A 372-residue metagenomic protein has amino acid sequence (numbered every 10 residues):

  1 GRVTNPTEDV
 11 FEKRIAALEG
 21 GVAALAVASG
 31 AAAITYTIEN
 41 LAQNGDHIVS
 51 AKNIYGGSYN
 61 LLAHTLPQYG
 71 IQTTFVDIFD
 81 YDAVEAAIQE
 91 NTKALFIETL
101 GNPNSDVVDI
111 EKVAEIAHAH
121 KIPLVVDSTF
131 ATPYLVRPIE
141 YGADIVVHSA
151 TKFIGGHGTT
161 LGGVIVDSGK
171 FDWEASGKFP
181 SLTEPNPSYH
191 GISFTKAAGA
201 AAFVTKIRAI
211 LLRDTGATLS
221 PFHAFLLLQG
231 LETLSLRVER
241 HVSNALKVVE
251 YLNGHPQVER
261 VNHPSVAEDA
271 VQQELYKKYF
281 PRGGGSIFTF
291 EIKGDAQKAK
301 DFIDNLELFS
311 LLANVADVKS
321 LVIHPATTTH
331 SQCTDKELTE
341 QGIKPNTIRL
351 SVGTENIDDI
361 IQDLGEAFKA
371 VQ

Functional and structural regions predicted by a protein language model:
G1-K13, A17, V22: A glycine-/small-polar-enriched, mobile loop at the entrance of the PLP active site in fold-type I
I15, E98, H241, F302 (+1 more regions): Residue-level signature of catalytic and energy-coupling elements of molecular machines, predominantly ATP/GTP-dependent
V22, A63-H64, Q72, E90 (+4 more regions): PLP-dependent enzyme catalytic core of the Aspartate aminotransferase-like
V22, H223, L227, G284-F288 (+1 more regions): Short amphipathic alpha-helical segments
A24-G254, N262: Conserved PLP-enzyme active-site core in the AAT-like
V84-A86, A270-L275, L321-A326: Short, solvent-exposed polar/charged micro-motifs at secondary-structure junctions
V166, T289-E291, S351-G353: Short hydrophobic/aromatic beta-strand micro-patches that form the beta-sheet surface supporting nucleotide- or nucleic
T215-T218, F222-A224, T233, V238-R240 (+3 more regions): Conserved small-domain helix->loop->beta segment predominantly found in fold-type I
